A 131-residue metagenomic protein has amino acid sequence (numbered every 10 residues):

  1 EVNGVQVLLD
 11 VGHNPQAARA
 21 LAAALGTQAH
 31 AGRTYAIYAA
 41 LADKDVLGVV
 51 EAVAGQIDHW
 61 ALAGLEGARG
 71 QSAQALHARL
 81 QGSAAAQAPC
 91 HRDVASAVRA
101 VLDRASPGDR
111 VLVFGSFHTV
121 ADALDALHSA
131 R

Functional and structural regions predicted by a protein language model:
E1-H59: Nucleotide phosphate-binding/pyrophosphate-handling subdomain across enzymes that bind or process nucleotide phosphates
Q6-L8, L47-R110: C-terminal helical cap/extension that packs against the catalytic core of soluble nucleotide-cofactor enzymes
A17, G70, A121-D122: Glycine/Thr-rich phosphate-binding loops of Rossmann-like dinucleotide-binding domains
A29-H30, Q81-A85, R131: Short helix-capping segments at alpha-helix termini
S116: Active-site-proximal loop/hinge segments that shape catalytic or ion-binding/gating pockets
A121-R131: Active-site-adjacent alpha-helix immediately C-terminal to a catalytic or transition-state-stabilizing loop
